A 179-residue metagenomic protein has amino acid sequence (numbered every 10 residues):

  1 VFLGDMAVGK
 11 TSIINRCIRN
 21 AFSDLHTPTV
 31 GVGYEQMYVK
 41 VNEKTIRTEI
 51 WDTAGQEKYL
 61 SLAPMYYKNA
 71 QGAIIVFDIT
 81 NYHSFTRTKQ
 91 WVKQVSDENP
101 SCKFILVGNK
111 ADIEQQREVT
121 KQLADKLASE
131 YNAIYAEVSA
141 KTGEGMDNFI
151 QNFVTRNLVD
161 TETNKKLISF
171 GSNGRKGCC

Functional and structural regions predicted by a protein language model:
V1-T11, N15-I18, K40-T45, T86 (+2 more regions): Conserved P-loop small GTPase signature centered on TRAFAC-class small GTPases
I18-R47: Switch I (effector-binding) loop of TRAFAC-class P-loop GTPase G-domains
S23-L25, Y34-M37, L60-S61, V92-K93 (+1 more regions): Eukaryotic intrinsically disordered and solvent-exposed regulatory patches
T45-L60: Switch II (G3) loop of P-loop NTPases
E49-W51, S84, W91: WD40-repeat beta-propellers
I50-W51, I74-D78, I105-N109: Conserved beta-strand segments of the P-loop GTPase G domain that flank and frequently precede/overlap
T53-Q56, Y82, G143: The beta1-alpha1 cofactor-binding region of Rossmann-like NAD(H)/NADP(H)-dependent oxidoreductases
Y59-N81, T88, Q94-E98: Inter-motif core of Ras-like GTPase G domains
